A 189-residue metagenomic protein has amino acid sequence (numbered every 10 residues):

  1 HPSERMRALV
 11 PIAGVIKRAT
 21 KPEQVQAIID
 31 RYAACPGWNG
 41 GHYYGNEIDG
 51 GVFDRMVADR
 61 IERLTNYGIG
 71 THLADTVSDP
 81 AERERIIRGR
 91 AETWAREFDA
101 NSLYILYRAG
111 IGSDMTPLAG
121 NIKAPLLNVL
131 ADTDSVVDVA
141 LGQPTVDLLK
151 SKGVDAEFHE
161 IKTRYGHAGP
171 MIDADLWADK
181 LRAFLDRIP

Functional and structural regions predicted by a protein language model:
H1, P11-I16, A131-T133, I161-R164: An acidic- and aromatic-residue-enriched active-site/binding cleft used to recognize and process polar
P2-T93: Alpha/beta-hydrolase-fold enzymes
S102-L118: Active-site nucleophile elbow and catalytic-triad environment of alpha/beta-hydrolase enzymes
I111, L141-G142, F184: Flexible, glycine/threonine-enriched loop-and-boundary segments that flank and lead into catalytic domains of large
A119-K123, L149-K152: Short, conserved loop/helix-junction motifs that constitute active-site signature segments in enzyme catalytic cores
I122, N128-L130, D134: Short beta-strand/loop motif that positions the catalytic acidic residue of the alpha/beta-hydrolase fold
S135-P144: Conserved alpha/beta-hydrolase "acid-adjacent" motif
K150-P189: Catalytic active-site module of serine/aspartate enzymes centered on a nucleophile-bearing elbow/loop
